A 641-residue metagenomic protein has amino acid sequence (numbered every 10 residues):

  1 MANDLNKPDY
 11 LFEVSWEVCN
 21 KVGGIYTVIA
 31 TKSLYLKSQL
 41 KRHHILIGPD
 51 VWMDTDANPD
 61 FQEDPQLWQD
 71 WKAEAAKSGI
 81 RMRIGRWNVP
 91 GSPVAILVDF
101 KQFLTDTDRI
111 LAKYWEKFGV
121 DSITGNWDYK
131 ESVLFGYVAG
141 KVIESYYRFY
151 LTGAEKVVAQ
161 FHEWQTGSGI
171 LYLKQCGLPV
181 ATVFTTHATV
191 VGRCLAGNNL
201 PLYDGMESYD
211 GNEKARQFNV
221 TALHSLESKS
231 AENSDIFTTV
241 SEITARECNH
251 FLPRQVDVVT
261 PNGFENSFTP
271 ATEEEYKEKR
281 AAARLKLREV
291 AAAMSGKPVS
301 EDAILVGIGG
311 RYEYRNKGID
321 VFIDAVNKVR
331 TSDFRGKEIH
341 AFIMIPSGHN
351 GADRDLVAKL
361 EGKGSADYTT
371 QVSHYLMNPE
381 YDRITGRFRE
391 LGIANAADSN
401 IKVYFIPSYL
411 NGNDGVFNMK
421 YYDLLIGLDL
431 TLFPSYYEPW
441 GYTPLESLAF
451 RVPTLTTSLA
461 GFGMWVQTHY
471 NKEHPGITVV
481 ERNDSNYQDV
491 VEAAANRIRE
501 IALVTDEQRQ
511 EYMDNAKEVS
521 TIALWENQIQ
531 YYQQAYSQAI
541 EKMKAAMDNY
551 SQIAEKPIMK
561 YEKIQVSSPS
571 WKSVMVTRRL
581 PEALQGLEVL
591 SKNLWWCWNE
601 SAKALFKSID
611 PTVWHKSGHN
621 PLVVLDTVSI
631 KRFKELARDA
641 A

Functional and structural regions predicted by a protein language model:
M1-K563, S567-W571, L587, L622-V623 (+3 more regions): Catalytic cores of nucleotide-sugar-dependent glycosyltransferases that transfer UDP/GDP/TDP-activated
K563, R579-H619, V628-R632: A short, well-structured beta->alpha microelement
